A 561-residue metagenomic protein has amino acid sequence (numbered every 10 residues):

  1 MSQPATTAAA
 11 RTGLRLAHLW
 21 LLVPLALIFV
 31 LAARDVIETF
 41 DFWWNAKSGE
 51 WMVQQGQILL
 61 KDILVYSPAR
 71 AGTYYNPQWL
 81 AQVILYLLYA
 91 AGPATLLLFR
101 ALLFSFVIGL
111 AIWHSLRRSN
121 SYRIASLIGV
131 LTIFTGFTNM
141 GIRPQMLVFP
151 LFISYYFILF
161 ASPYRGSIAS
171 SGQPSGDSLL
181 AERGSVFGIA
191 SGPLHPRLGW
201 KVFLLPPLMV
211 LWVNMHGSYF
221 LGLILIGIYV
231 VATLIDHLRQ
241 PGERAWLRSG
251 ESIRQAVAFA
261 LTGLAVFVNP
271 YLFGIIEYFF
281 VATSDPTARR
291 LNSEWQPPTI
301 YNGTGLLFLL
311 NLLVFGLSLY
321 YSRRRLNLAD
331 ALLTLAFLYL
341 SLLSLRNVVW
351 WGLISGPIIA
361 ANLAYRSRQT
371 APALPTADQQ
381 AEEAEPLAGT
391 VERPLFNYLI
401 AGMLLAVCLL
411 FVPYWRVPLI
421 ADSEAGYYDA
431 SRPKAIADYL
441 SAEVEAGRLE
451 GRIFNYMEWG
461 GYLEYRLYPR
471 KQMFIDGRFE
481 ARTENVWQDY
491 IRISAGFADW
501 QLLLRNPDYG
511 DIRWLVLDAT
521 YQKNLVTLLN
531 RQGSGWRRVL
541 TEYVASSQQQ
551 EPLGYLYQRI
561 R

Functional and structural regions predicted by a protein language model:
F29, T132-G136, K201-G217, L261-A265 (+1 more regions): Membrane-interface alpha helices of multi-pass inner-membrane proteins
E38-D41, V53, I58, T95 (+3 more regions): Transmembrane catalytic cores of multi-pass membrane glycosyltransferases and polysaccharide-assembly enzymes
A101-R118: Transmembrane-helix motifs of polytopic, lipid-linked glycan transferases
L110, T132-T135, L147-I168, I226-I235 (+1 more regions): Specific aromatic-rich, kink-prone transmembrane helix
A161-V210, I253-V257, L328-L335: Short hydrophobic alpha-helices at membrane interfaces in multi-pass membrane enzymes
P375-E445, F479, R492-F497, E551-P552: Membrane-proximal, lumen/periplasm-facing interface regions of secretory-pathway glyco- and lipid-modifying enzymes
V444-T483, R513-D518: Short periplasmic/luminal acceptor-recognition loop of GT-C membrane glycosyltransferases, typified by
V486-A545: Periplasmic/luminal catalytic loop of GT-C fold multi-pass membrane glycosyltransferases that transfer sugars from
